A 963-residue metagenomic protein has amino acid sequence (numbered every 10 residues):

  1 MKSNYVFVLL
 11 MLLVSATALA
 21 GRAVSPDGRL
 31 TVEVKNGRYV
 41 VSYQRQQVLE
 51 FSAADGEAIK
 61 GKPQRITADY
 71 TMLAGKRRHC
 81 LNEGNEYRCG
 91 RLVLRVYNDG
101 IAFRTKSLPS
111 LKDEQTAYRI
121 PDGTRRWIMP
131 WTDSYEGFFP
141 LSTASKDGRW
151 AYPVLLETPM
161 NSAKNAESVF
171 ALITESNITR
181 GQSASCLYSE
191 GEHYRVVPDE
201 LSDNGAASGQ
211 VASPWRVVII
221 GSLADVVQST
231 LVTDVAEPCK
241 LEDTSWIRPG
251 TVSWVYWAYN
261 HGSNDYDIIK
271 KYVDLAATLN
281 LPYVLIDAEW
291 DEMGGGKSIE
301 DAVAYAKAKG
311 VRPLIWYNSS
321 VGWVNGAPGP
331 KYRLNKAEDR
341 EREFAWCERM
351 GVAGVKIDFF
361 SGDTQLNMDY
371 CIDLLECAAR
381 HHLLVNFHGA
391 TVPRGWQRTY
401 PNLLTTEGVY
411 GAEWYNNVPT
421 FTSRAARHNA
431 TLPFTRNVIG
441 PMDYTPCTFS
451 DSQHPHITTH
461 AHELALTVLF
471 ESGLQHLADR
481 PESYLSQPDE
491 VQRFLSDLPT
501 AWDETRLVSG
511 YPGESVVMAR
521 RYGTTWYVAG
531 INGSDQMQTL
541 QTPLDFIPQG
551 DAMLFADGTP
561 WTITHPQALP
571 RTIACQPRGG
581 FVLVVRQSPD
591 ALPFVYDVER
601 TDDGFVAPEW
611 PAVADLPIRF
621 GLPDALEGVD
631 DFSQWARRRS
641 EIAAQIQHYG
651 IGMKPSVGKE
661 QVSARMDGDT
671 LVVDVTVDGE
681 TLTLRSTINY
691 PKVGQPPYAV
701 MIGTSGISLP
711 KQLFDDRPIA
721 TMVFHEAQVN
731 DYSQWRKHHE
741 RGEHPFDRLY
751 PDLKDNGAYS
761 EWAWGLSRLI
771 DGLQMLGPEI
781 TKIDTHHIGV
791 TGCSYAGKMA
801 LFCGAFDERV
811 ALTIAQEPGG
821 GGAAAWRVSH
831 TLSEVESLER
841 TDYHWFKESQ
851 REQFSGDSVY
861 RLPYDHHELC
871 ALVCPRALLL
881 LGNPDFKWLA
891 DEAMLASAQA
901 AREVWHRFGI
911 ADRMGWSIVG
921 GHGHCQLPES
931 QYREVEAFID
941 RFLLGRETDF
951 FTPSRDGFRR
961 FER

Functional and structural regions predicted by a protein language model:
R22-D234, T562: N-terminal accessory beta-strand-rich subdomains and adjacent acidic, glycine-rich linkers that precede catalytic cores
D287-T459, C793: Aromatic- and carboxylate-enriched substrate-binding clefts and catalytic-loop regions of carbohydrate-active enzymes
V321, G703-E779, T785, G819-V828: Cap/lid segment of the alpha/beta-hydrolase catalytic domain
Y511-I547, F581-V584, G679: Carbohydrate-binding surface patches
H565-D597: C-terminal beta-strand-rich structural cap/linker in extracellular carbohydrate-active enzymes
G579-G580, S588, Y596-R685, Y690-P696 (+4 more regions): Alpha/beta-hydrolase-fold serine-hydrolase catalytic core, especially in secreted/extracellular enzymes
R768-E834: Primarily recognizes the serine-hydrolase "nucleophile elbow" in alpha/beta-hydrolase and SGNH/GDSL folds
A815-L869, A890-A898, H906-A911: Mobile cap/lid helix-loop segments that gate and shape the active-site cleft of serine hydrolases
